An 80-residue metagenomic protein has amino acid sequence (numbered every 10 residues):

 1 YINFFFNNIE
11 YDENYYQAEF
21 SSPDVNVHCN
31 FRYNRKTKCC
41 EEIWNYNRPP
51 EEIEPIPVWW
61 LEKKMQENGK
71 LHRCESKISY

Functional and structural regions predicted by a protein language model:
I2-N30: Amphipathic, interaction-prone secondary-structure segments
N14, K36-K38: Beta-strand-connecting loop/turn residues
N30-R32, C39-Y80: Acidic, low-complexity intrinsically disordered segments
